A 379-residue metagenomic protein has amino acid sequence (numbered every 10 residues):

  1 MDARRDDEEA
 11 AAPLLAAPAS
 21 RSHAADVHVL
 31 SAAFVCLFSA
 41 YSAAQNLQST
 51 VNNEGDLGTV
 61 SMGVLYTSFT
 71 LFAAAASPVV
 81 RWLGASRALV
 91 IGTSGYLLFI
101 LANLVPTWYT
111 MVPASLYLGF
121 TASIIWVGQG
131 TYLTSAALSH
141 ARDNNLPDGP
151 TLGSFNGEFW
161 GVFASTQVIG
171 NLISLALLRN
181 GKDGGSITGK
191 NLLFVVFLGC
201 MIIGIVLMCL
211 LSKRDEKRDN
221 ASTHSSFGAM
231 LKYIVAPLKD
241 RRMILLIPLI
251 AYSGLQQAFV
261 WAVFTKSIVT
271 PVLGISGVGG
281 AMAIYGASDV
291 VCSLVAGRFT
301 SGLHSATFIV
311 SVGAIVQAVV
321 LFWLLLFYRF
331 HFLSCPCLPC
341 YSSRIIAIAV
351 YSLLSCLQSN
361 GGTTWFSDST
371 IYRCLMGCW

Functional and structural regions predicted by a protein language model:
E8-S22, R218-I244: Juxtamembrane intracellular "pre-TM" segments in multi-pass secondary transporters
S20-T50, M62, L116-Y117, L238-V260 (+2 more regions): Pair of pore-lining "gating" transmembrane helices in MFS-fold secondary transporters
Y41-Q45, N171, R241-A283, D368-S369: Extracytoplasmic gate region of multi-pass secondary transporters
M62, S68-F72, L118-G130, T134 (+6 more regions): Glycine-rich segments within core transmembrane alpha-helices of 12-TM secondary carriers
L71-R87, L178-K182, G204, V290-V312 (+1 more regions): Helix-to-loop junctions at the C-terminal end of transmembrane segments in multipass secondary transporters
G170-K182, L198-D219, L324-Y328: C-terminal membrane-cytosol helix-exit motif in multi-pass small-molecule transporters
G189-L210, G313-V320: Symmetry-related core transmembrane helices of the 12-TM Major Facilitator Superfamily/SLC fold
T307-G362: C-terminal transmembrane helical hairpin of 12-TM major facilitator-type secondary transporters
